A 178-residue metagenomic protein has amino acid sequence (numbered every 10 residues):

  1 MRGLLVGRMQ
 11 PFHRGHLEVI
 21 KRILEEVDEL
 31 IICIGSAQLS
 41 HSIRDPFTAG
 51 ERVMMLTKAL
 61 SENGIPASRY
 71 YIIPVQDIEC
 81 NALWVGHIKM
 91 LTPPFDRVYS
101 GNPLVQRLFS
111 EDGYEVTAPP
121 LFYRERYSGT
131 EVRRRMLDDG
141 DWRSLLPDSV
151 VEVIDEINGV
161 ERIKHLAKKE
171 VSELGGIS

Functional and structural regions predicted by a protein language model:
M1-S178: Nucleotidyltransferase catalytic core that binds NTPs
